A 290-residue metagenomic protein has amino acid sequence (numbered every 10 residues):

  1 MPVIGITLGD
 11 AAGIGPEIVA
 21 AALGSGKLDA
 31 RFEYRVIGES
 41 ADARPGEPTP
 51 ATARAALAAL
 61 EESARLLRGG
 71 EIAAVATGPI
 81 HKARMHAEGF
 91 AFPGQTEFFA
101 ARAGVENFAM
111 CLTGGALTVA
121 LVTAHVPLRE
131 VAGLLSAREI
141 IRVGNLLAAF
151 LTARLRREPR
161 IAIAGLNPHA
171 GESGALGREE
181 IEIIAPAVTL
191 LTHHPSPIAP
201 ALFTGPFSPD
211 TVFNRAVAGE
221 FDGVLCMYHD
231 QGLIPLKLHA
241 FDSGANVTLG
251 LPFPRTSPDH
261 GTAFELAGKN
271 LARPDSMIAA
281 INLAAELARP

Functional and structural regions predicted by a protein language model:
M1-T96, S136-H194, I198-M227, Q231-P290: Contiguous, glycine/small-aliphatic-enriched amphipathic segments in soluble metabolic enzymes
E88, R102, V131: Residues that scaffold the ATP/ADP-binding catalytic core of kinase and kinase-like folds
T96-E106: A glycine-rich helix N-cap at a beta->alpha junction
F98, M110, V119-L121, R255: Conserved hydrophobic/aromatic beta-strand scaffold that supports enzyme active sites
L112-R142: Ligand-binding beta-strand-loop-alpha-helix segment within the catalytic cores of soluble metabolic enzymes
